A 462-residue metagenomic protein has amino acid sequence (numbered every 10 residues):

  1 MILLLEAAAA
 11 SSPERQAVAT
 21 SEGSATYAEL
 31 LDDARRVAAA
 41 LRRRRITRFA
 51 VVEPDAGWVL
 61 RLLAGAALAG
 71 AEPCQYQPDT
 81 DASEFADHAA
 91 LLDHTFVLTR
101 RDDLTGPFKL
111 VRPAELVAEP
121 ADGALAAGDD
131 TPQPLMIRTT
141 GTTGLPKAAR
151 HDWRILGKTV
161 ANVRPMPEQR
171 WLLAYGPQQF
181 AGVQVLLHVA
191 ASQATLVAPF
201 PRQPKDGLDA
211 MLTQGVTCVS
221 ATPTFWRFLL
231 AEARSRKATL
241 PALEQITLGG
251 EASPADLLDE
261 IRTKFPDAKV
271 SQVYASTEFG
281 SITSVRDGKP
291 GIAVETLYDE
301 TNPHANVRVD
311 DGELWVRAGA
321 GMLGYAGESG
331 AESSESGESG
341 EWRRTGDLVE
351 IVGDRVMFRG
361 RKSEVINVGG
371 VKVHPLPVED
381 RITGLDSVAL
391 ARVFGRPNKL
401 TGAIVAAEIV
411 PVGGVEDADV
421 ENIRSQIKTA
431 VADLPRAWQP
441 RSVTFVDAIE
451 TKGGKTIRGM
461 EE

Functional and structural regions predicted by a protein language model:
E14-R44, A56, S83-A86, H151-R154: Conserved AMP-binding/adenylate-forming core of the ANL superfamily
T26-A28, Q133-A161: Conserved AMP-binding A3 loop
A39-T80, L173-G176, K372: Conserved AMP-binding/adenylate-forming
E53-P54, C74-A89, D103, A174 (+2 more regions): ATP-dependent adenylate-forming carboxylate-activation enzymes
G157-R170, Q178-C218: Conserved AMP-binding/adenylation subdomain of ANL enzymes
C218, R234-I292: Gly/Ser/Thr-rich phosphate-binding loop
V219, A318, E341, G346-W438 (+2 more regions): AMP-binding/adenylate-forming catalytic core of the ANL superfamily
T301, R308-E341, V371-V373: Conserved ATP/PPi-binding loop(s) of AMP-dependent carboxylate-activating enzymes
